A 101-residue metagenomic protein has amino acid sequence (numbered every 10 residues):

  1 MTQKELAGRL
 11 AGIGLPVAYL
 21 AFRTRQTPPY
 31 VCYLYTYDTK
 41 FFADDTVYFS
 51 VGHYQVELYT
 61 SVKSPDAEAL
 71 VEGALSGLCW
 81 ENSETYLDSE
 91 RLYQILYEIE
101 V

Functional and structural regions predicted by a protein language model:
M1-H53, Y59-V101: Long, contiguous binding/interaction regions
